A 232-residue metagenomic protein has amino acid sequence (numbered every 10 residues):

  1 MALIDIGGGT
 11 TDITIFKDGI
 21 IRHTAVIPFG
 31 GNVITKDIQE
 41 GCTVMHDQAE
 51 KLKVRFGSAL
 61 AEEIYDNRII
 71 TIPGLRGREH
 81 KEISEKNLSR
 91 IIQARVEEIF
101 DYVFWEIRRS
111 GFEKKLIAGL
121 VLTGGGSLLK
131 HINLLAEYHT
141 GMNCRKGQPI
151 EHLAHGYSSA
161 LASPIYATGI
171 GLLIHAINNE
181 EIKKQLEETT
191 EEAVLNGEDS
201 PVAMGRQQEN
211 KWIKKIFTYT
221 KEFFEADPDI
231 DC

Functional and structural regions predicted by a protein language model:
M1-L3, D12-C232: Helical "lid/coupling" subdomains associated with nucleotide-phosphate turnover
G8: Short, glycine/acidic-enriched loop or turn micro-motifs at the edges of active sites
